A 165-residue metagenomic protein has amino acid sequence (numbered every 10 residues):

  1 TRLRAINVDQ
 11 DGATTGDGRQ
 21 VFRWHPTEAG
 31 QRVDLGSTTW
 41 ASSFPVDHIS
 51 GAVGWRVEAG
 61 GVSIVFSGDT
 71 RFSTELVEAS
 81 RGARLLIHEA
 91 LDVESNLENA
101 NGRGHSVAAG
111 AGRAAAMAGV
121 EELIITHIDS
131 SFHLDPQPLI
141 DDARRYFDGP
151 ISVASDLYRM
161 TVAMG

Functional and structural regions predicted by a protein language model:
T1-V65, Q137-G165: Binuclear metal-dependent hydrolase catalytic cores
S63, R71-R159: Cap/insert and terminal regions of metallo-dependent hydrolase folds
